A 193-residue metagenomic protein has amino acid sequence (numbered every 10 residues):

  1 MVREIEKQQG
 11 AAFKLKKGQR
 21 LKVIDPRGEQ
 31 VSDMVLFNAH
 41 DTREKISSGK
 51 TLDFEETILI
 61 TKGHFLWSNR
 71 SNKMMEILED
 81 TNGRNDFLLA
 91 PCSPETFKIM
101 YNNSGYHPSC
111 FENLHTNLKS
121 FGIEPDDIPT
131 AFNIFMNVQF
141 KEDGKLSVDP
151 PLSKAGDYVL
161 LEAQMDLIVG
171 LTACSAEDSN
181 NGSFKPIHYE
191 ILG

Functional and structural regions predicted by a protein language model:
M1-G193: Acidic, Ser/Thr/Pro
